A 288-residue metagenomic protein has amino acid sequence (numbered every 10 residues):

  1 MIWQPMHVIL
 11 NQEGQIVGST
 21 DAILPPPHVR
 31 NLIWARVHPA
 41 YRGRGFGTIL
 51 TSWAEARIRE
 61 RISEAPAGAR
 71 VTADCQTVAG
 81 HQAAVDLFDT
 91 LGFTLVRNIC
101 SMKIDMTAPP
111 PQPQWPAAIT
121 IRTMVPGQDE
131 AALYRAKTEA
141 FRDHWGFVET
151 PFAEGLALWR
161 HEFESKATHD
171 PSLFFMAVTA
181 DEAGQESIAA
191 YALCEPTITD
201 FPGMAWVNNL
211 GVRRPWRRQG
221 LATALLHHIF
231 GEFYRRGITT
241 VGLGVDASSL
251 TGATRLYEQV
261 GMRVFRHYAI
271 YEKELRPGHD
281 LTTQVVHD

Functional and structural regions predicted by a protein language model:
M1-P5, Q12, T20-H28, H144-L210: A conserved beta-strand-loop-helix scaffold within acyl/acetyltransferase catalytic domains
V8-Q12, I23, W34-F46, V78 (+2 more regions): A short, internal acetyl-CoA/4′-phosphopantetheine-binding micro-motif in the GNAT/acyltransferase core
L24-A35, R42, A69, H169-P171 (+4 more regions): A conserved beta-turn-beta hairpin within the catalytic core of GNAT-like acetyltransferases that forms part
L24-I119, V125, A269-K273: Acyl-donor-binding surface of acyltransferase catalytic domains
G43-E60, N209-V212, R218-R235, T240 (+1 more regions): Conserved acetyl-CoA-binding loop-helix of GNAT-fold acetyltransferases
A84, F88, A253, Y257 (+1 more regions): Conserved active-site tyrosine of GNAT-family acetyltransferases
C100-T120, T239-G242, D246-T251, V260-D288: C-terminal "cap" of GNAT-fold acetyltransferases
T120-R135, G146: A short beta-loop-alpha structural element at the N-terminal edge of CoA-dependent acyl/N-acetyltransferase catalytic
